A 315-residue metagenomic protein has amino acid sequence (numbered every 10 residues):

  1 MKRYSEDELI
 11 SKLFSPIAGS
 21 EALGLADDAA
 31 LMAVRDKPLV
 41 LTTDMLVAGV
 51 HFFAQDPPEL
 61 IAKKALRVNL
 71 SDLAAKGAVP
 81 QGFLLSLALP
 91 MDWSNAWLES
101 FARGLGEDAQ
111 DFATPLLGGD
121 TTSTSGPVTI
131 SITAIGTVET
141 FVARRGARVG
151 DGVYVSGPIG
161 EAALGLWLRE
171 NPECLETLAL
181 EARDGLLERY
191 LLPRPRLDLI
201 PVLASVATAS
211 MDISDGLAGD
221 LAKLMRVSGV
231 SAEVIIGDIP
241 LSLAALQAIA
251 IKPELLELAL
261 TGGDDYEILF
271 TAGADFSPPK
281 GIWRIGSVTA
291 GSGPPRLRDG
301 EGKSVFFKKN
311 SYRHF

Functional and structural regions predicted by a protein language model:
M1-K12, P57, M91-P115, S123-I130 (+3 more regions): Glycine-/charge-enriched secondary-structure boundary and capping motifs
M1-L60, K76, L85, A113: Extreme N-terminal cap/leader segments of soluble proteins
V34-D36, L46, Q81-P172: Glycine-rich anion-binding loops of enzyme active sites
A62-L73, G104, D108: Short, well-ordered amphipathic alpha-helical segments that serve as non-catalytic structural scaffolds within diverse
D151-G157, L192-L217: Internal active-site segments that recognize and position negatively charged phosphoryl groups and nucleotide moieties
E176-R194: A short, charged helix-loop
